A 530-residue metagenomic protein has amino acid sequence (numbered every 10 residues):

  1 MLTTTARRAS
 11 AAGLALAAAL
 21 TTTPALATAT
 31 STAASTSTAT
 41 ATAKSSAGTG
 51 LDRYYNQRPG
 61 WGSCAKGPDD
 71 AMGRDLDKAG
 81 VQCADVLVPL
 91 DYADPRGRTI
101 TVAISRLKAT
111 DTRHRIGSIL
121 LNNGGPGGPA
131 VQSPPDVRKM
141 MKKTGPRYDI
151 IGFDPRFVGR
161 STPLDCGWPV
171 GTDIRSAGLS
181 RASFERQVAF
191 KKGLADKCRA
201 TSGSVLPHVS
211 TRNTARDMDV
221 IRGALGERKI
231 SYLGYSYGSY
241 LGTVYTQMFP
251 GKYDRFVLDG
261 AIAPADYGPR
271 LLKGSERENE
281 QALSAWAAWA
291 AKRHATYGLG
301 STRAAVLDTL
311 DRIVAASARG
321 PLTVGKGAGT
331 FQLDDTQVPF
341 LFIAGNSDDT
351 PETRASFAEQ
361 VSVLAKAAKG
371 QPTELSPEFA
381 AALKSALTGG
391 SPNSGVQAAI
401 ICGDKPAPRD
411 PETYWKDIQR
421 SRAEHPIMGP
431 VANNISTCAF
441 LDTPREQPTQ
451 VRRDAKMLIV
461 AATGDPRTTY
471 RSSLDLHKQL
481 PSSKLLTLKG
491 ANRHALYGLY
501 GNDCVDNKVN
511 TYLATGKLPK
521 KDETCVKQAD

Functional and structural regions predicted by a protein language model:
L2-A15, A27-R181, A304-L307, T437-T443 (+2 more regions): Catalytic-loop region of hydrolases
T49-Y54, D308-A455, G498-Y500: Alpha/beta-hydrolase fold active-site neighborhood
P163, P169-A224: Active-site-proximal cap/loop segments of hydrolase catalytic domains
C166-A177, V244-T309, F342-G345, E359-G370: A catalytic-pocket lid/entrance helix-loop region that shapes and gates access to the active site across common
E227-S236: Alpha/beta-hydrolase fold nucleophile elbow
I459-G464: Conserved strand-to-loop "acid loop" that flanks and positions the catalytic carboxylate
P466-R471: Conserved alpha/beta-hydrolase "acid-adjacent" motif
N492-D503: Catalytic histidine-centered segment of alpha/beta-hydrolase-like enzymes
